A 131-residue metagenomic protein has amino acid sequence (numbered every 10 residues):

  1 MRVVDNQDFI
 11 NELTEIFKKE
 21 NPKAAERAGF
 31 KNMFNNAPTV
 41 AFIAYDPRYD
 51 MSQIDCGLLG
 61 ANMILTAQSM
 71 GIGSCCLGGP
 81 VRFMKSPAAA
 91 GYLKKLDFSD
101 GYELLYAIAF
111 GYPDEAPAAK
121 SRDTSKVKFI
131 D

Functional and structural regions predicted by a protein language model:
M1-D131: Acidic, surface-exposed loops and disordered segments
